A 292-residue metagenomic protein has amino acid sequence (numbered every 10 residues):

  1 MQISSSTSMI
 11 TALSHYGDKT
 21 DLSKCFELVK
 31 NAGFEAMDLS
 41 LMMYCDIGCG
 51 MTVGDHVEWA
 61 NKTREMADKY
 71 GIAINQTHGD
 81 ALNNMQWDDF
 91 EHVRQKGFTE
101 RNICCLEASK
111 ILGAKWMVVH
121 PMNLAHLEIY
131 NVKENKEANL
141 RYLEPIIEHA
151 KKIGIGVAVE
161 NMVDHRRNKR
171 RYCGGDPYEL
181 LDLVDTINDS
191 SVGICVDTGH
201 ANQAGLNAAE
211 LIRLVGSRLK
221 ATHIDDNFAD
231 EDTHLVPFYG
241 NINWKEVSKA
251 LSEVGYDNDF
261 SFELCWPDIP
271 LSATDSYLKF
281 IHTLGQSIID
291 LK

Functional and structural regions predicted by a protein language model:
M1-G33, D68, T99, G113 (+1 more regions): Histidine-acidic metal/acid-base catalytic patches
M9-T11, L41-M43, D80-N83, P121-A125 (+4 more regions): Active-site-proximal loop/turn and secondary-structure-junction residues that shape catalytic pockets, frequently
K24, M66-Y70, N84-G193, Q203: Active-site acidic/histidine proton-transfer and metal-coordination neighborhood in alpha/beta enzyme cores
E35-A36, A73, K115, G156 (+1 more regions): Residue-level detector of anion-binding/catalytic polar loops
D38, Q76, V118, A158 (+3 more regions): Conserved beta-strand positions in the central sheet of alpha/beta enzyme cores
D38-T63, L127: Glycine-rich, proline-tolerant flexible connector loops at the mouths of alpha/beta enzymes
D55-K69, Y142-A150, L211, E246-A250: Catalytic-core regions built around general acid/base machinery
M66, I74-T77: Conserved alpha-helical segments that form or flank metal/cofactor-binding pockets of metalloenzymes
